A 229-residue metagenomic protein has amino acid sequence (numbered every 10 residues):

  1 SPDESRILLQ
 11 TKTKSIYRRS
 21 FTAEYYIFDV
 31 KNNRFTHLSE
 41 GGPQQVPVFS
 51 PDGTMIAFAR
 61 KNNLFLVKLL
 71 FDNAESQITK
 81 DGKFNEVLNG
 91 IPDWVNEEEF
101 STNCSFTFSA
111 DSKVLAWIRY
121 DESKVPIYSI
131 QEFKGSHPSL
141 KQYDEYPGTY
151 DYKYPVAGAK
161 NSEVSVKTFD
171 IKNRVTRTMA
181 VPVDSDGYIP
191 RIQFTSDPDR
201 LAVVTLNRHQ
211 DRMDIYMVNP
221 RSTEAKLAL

Functional and structural regions predicted by a protein language model:
S1, S50-D52, S109, T195: Structural WD40 beta-propeller signal
E4-I7, G53-I56, S112-L115, D199-V203: Hydrophobic beta-strand positions that form the internal "hydrophobic ladder" of WD40/Gbeta-like beta-propeller blades
Q10-E24, A74, I78-F106, V114-T178: Predominantly five- to eight-bladed beta-propeller fold
D29-N33, L69-D72, D170-R174, N219-T223: Short loop/turn segments that connect beta-strands within beta-propeller blades
L38-G42, E97, A180-S185, L229: Surface loop/turn motifs at the tips and blade-to-blade linkers of beta-strand repeat domains
G41-V46, G82-N85, V183-Y188: Short coil/turn segments at the loop-to-beta-strand junctions that recur within blades of beta-propeller repeat folds
A202-L229: Extended hydrophobic/aromatic segments used for targeting, binding, or gating
